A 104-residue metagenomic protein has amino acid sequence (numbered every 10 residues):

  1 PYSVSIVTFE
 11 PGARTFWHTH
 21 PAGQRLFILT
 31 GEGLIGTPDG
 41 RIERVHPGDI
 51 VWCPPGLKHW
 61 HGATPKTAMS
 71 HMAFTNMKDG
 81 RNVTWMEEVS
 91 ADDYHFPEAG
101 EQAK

Functional and structural regions predicted by a protein language model:
P1-S5, E43-D49, H71-M72: Short, charged low-complexity linear motifs
P1-W17: A short glycine-rich, His/Asp/Glu-containing loop-to-beta-strand
S3, W60-K104: Double-stranded beta-helix
I6, T19, T37-D39, A63 (+1 more regions): Residue-level recognition of conserved beta-strand positions in structured domain cores
R14, T19-P47, L57: A short beta-strand-loop-beta hairpin characteristic of the jelly-roll/cupin
